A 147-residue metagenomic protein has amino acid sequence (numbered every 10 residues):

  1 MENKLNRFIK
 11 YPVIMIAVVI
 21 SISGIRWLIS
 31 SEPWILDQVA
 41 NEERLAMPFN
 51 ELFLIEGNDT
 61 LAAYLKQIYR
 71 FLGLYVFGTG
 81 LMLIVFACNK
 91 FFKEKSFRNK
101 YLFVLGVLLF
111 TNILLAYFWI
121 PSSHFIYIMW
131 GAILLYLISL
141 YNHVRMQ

Functional and structural regions predicted by a protein language model:
M1-Y11, G57-Q67, F92-F97, I120-S123: Juxtamembrane loop-transmembrane helix junctions in multi-pass integral membrane proteins, especially the extracellular
F8-E42: N-terminal signal-anchor transmembrane alpha helix
I14-I25, L74-I84, F103-F110, W130-L137: Hydrophobic alpha-helical transmembrane segments of multipass integral membrane proteins
L36-E42, D59-G78: A loop-to-helix transmembrane entry motif
E43, E94-V104: Membrane-interfacial loop-to-transmembrane alpha-helix junctions, especially the N-terminal start
R44-L61: Extracytosolic (periplasmic/ER-lumenal) interhelical loops and adjacent juxtamembrane/interface segments of multi-pass
G80-R98: Juxtamembrane helix-break-helix junctions at the cytosolic face of small multi-pass alpha-helical membrane proteins
L108-Q147: Alpha-helical transmembrane segments of multi-pass integral membrane proteins, characterized by long hydrophobic
